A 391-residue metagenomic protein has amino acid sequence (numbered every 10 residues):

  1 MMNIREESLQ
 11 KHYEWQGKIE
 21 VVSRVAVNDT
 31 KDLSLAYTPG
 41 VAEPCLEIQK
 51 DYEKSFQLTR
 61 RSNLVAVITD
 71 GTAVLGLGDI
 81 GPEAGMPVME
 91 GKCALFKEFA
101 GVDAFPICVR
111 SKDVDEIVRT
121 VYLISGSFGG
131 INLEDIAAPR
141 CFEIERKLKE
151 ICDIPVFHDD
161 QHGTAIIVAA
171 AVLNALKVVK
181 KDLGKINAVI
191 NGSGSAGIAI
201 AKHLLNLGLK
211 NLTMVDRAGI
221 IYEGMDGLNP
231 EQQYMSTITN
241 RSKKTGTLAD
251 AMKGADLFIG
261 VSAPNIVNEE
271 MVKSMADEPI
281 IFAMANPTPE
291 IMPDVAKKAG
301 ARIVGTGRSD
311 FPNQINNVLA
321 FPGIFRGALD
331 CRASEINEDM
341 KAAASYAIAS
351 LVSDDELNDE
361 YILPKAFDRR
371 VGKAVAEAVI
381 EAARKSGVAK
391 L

Functional and structural regions predicted by a protein language model:
M1-V156, A376, A382, S386-K390: N-terminal ligand-binding/catalytic initiation module
Y13, F56-R61, K97-E98, L123-S125 (+8 more regions): Solvent-exposed alpha-helices and their adjacent loops that cap or buttress functional pockets in soluble metabolic
D70-T72, I80, V109-R110, D135-A138 (+5 more regions): Short, ordered loop/turn segments at secondary-structure junctions
L75, I80-A100, H158, H162 (+2 more regions): Glycine-rich phosphate/diphosphate-binding loop of Rossmann-like nucleotide-binding domains
P106, N132-D135, V156-D159, I190 (+5 more regions): General beta-strand structural signal in soluble alpha/beta enzymes
D159-D160, V179, A283-L391: Adenosine-phosphate binding glycine-rich loop
Q233-I303, S309-D310: Rossmann-like adenosine-cofactor binding region
